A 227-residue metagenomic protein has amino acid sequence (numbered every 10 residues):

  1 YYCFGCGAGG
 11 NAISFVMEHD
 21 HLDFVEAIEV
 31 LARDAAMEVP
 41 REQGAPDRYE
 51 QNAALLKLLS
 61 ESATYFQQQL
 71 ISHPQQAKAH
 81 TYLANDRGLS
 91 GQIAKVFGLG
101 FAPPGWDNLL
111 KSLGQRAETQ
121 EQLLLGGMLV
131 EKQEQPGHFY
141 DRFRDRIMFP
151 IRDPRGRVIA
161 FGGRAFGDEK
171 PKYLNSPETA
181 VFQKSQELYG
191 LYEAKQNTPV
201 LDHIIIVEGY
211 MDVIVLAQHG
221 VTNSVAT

Functional and structural regions predicted by a protein language model:
Y1-H21, E29, E42, D47 (+1 more regions): N-terminal single-stranded DNA-binding subdomain of primase/primase-helicase replication proteins
F4-G10, L56-S60, I71-Q75, D86-G88 (+1 more regions): Short acidic alpha-helix initiation/capping motifs at coil-to-helix transition points, especially at protein N-termini
G9-F15, Q92-A94, S224: Short small-residue beta-strand/loop micro-motif enriched in glycine and branched aliphatics
E26-K78: Conserved active-site segments centered on acidic
P40, A94-F101: Terminal amphipathic helices with adjacent charged low-complexity linkers/tails
D47-T64, P103-T227: Phosphate-handling DNA/RNA-contact segment within nucleic-acid enzymes
